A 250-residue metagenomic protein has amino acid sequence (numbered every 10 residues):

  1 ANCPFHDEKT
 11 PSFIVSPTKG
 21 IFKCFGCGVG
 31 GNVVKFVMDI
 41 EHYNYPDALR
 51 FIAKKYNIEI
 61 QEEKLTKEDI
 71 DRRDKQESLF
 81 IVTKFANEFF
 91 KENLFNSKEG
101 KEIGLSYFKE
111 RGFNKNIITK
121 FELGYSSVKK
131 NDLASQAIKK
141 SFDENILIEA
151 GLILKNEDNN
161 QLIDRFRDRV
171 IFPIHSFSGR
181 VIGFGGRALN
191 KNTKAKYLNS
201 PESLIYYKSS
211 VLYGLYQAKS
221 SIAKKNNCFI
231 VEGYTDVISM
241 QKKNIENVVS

Functional and structural regions predicted by a protein language model:
A1-N145, E149, S200, K243: Non-catalytic accessory segments of DNA primases and related replication-initiation nucleases
D71-I81, F85-A86, S127-S250: Phosphate-handling DNA/RNA-contact segment within nucleic-acid enzymes
